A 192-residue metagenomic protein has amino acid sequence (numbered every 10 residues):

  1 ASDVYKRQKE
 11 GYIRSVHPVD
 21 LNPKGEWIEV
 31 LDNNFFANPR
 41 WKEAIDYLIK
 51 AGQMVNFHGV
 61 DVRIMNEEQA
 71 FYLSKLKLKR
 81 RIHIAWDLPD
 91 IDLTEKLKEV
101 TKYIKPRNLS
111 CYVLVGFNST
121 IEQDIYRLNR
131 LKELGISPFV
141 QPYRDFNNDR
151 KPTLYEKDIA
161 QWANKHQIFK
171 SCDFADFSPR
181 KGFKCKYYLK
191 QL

Functional and structural regions predicted by a protein language model:
A1-Y5: Short, small-residue-biased leader/transition segments that mark boundaries at the very start of proteins
R7-L97, R107-F117, S137-Q141: Core AdoMet radical
K42, D46, F71, K98 (+3 more regions): Generic detector of well-ordered alpha-helical segments enriched in charged/polar residues, highlighting helical
K96-K98, I125-Y126: Charged helix-capping and loop-helix junction motifs
Y103-I104: Alpha-helix-loop-beta-strand connector modules within alpha/beta enzyme cores
F117-L192: Auxiliary Fe-S-binding modules of radical SAM enzymes
